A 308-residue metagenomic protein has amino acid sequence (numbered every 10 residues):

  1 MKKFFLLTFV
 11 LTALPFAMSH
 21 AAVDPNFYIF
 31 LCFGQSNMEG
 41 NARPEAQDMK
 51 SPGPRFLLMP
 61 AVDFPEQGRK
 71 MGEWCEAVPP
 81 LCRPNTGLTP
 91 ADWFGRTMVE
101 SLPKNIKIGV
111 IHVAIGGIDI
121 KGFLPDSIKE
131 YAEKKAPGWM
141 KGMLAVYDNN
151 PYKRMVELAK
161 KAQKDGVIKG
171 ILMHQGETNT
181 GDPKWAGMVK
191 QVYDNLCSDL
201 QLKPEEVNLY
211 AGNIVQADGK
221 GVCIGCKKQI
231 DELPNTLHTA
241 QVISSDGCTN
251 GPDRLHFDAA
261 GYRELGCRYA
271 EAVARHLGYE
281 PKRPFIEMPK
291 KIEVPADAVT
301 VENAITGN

Functional and structural regions predicted by a protein language model:
F4-L14: Sec-dependent N-terminal signal peptides
P15-F16, Q47: Residues in and immediately flanking transmembrane alpha helices
A17-A21: Boundary at the C-terminal end of the N-terminal hydrophobic targeting segment
A22-N308: Cell-envelope and extracellular/periplasmic
